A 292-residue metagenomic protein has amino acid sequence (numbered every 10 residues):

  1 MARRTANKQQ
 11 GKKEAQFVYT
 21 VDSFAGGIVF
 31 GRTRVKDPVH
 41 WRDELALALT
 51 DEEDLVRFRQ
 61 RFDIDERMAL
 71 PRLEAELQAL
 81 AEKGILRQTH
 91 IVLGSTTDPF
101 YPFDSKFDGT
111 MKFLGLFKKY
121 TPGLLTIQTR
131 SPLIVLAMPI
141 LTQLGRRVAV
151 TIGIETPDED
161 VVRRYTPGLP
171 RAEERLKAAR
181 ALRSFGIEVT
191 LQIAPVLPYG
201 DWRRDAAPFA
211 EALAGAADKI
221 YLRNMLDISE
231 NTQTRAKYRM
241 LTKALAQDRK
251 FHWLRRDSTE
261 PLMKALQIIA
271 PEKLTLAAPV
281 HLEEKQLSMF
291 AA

Functional and structural regions predicted by a protein language model:
M1-K8, R203-A292: Auxiliary Fe-S-binding modules of radical SAM enzymes
R3-A149, D160: Conserved Radical SAM active-site core
L45, T89-I91, L125-I127, V148-I152 (+3 more regions): Hydrophobic faces of well-ordered beta-strands that scaffold small-molecule active sites in alpha/beta enzyme cores
T96-D98, R130-P132, G153-P157, A194-P198 (+2 more regions): Active-site beta-loop-alpha junctions enriched in small/polar residues
D108-G109, L169, E173, R203-F209: Charged helix-capping and loop-helix junction motifs
K118, T142, L176-S184, L266-P271: Surface-exposed amphipathic alpha-helices with a cationic face
M138-D158, D218-I228: Non-cysteine beta-strand/loop elements that form the S-adenosyl-L-methionine
G168, A181-W202: Conserved strand-turn element in the central/C-terminal portion of the radical SAM core barrel that lines
